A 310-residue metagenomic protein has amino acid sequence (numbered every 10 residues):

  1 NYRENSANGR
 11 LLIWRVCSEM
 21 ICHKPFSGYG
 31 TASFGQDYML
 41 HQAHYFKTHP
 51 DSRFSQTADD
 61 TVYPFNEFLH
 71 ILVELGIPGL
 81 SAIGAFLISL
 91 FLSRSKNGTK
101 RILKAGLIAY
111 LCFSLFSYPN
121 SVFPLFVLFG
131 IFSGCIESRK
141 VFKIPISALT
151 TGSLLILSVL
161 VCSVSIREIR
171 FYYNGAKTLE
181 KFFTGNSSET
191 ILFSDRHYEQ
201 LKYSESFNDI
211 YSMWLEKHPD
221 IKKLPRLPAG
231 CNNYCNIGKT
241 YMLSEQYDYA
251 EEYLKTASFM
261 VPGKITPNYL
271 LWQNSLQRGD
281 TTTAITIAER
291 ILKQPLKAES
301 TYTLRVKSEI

Functional and structural regions predicted by a protein language model:
N1, N5, L155-G185: Hydrophobic alpha-helical transmembrane segments in integral membrane proteins
N1-N8, M20, T31-V73: Interfacial juxtamembrane loops and adjacent helix segments that form the catalytic/substrate-binding surfaces
W14, S27, T61-L69, A105-I108: Alpha-helical membrane-protein architecture signal
C17: Acidic/polar, glycine-anchored loop/turn motif associated with catalytic or activation segments that engage anionic
S33, D37, I88-K104, Q246-Y247: Membrane-interface helix-loop-helix junctions at transmembrane boundaries of multi-pass membrane enzymes, predominantly
I71-S93: Selective detector of the "anchor" transmembrane alpha-helix that sits immediately C-terminal
I83-F86, T99-A148: Transmembrane alpha-helices of multi-pass inner-membrane enzymes
E180-I310: C-terminal luminal/periplasmic domains and tails of membrane-associated envelope-modifying transferases
